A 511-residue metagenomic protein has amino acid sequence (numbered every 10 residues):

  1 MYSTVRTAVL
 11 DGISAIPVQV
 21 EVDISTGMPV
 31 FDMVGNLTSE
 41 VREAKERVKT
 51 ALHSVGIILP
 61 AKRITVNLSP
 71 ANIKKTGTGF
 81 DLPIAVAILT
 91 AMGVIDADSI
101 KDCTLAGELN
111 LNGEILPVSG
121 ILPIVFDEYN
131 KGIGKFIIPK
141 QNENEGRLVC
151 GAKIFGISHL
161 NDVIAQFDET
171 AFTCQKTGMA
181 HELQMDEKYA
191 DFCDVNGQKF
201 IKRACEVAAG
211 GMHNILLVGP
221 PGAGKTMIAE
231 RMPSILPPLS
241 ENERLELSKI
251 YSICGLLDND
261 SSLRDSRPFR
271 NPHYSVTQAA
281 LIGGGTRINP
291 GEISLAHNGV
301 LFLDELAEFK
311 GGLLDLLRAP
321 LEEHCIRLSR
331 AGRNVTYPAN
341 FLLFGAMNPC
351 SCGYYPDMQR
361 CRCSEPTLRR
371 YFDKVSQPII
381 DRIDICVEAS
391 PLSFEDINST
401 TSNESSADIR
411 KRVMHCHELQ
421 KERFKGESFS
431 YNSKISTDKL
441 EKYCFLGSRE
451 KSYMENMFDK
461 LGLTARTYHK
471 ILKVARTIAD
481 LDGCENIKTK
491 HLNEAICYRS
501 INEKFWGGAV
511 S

Functional and structural regions predicted by a protein language model:
M1-L216, P220-T226, S329, T467-Y468 (+1 more regions): Peripheral, non-AAA+ core regions of ATP-driven protein-machinery
V34-K45, P60, N67-G77, R287-I288 (+1 more regions): Basic, amphipathic alpha-helical bundle interface domains used for macromolecular binding and assembly
L59-K62, S99-I100, N130-G132, C150 (+9 more regions): Short loop/turn elements that form and flank the Walker-type P-loop nucleotide-binding site in RecA-like NTPase cores
L111, L301-F302, E308-F309: Residues immediately C-terminal
A171-V207, G211, P238-I293: P-loop NTPase nucleotide-binding/switch module
L217-D258, E323: Walker A/P-loop
N298, D304-E305, L316: Walker B catalytic acidic pair
